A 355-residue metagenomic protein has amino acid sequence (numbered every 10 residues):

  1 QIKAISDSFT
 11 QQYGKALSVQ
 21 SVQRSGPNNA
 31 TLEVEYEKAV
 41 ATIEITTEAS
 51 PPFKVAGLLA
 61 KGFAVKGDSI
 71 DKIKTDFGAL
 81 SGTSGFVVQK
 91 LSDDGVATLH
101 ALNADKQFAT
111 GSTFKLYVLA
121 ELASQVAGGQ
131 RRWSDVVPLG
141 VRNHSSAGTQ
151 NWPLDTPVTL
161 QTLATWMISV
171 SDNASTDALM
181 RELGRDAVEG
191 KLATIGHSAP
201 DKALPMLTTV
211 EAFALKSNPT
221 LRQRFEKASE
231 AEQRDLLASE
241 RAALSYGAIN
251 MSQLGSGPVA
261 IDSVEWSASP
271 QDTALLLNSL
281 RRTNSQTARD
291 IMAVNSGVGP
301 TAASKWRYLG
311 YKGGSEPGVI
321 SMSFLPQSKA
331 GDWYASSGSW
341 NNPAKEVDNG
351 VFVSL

Functional and structural regions predicted by a protein language model:
Q1-N28: Short solvent-exposed beta->alpha transition segments
S25-D71: Exposed beta-sheet edge and beta->alpha loop/turn motif
T31, F63, A101-T110, G148-L154 (+4 more regions): Second-shell loop/turn segments in exported
K61-A109: Beta-lactamase-like hydrolase cores
G62-L80, M251-L355: Structured C-terminal helix/loop/strand segments within mature extracytoplasmic catalytic/sensor domains
A109-V137, M167, S336: Active-site SXXK
G128-T156: Short, glycine/proline-biased beta-turn/loop segments that scaffold the active-site neighborhood
L154-Y246, Q271: Active-site-adjacent helix/loop patches that line small-molecule binding or acyl-intermediate pockets
